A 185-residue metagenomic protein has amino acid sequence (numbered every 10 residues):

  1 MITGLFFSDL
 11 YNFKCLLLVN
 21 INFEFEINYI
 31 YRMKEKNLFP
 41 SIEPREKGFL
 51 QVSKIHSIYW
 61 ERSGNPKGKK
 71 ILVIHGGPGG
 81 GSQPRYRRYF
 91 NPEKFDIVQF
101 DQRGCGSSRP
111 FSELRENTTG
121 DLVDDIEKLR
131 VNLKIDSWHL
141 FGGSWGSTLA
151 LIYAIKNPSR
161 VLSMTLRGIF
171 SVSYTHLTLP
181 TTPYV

Functional and structural regions predicted by a protein language model:
F7-L16, F23: Short hydrophobic targeting helices and cationic amphipathic motifs that mediate membrane/organellar targeting
N20-Y29: Short, positively charged and aromatic/hydrophobic N-terminal segments
Y29-I74, K94, T175: Alpha/beta-hydrolase fold catalytic core
I55-P110: Conserved HGGG/HGGXW glycine-rich cap/lid loop of the alpha/beta-hydrolase fold
F111-L122: Catalytic nucleophile-loop/oxyanion-hole region of alpha/beta-hydrolase and closely related hydrolase-like folds
D121-W138: Conserved acidic catalytic loop of the alpha/beta-hydrolase fold
S137-S173: Conserved hydrolase catalytic core segment
H176-V185: Single conserved hydrophobic/aromatic residue that forms the stacking wall/gate of nucleotide- or nucleobase-binding
